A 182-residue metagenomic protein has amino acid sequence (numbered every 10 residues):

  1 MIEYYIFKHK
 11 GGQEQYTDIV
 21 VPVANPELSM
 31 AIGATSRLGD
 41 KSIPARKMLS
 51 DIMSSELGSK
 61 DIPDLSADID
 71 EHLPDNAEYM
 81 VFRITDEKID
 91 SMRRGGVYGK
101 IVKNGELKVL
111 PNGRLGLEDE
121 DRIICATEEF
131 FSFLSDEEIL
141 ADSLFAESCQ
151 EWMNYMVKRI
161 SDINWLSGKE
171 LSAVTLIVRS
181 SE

Functional and structural regions predicted by a protein language model:
M1-I2, I6-F7, E118-D121, F131-E182: C-terminal catalytic subdomain
M1-S54, K88-M92, V97-E118: N-terminal entry segment of metal-dependent catalytic domains or homologous docking segments
I32-S36, G96, R122-F130, E170: DG-centered beta-turn motif at the end of beta-strands
S36-R37, D86, F130, S180: Short, glycine/serine-rich, charged loops/turns that create anion-binding and catalytic segments at active sites
K41-L49, G58-L65, S148-W152, M156: Short amphipathic alpha-helical segments
I52-V102, V157-S180: Catalytic core of PPM/PP2C metal-dependent serine/threonine phosphatase domains
S55-K60, N112, E129-F133, F145-A146: Short, exposed beta-strand "edge-strand" segments with a Pro/Gly-rich flavor and a Y/T-containing core
D64, Y79, R94, E118 (+2 more regions): Residues forming well-ordered secondary-structure scaffolds
